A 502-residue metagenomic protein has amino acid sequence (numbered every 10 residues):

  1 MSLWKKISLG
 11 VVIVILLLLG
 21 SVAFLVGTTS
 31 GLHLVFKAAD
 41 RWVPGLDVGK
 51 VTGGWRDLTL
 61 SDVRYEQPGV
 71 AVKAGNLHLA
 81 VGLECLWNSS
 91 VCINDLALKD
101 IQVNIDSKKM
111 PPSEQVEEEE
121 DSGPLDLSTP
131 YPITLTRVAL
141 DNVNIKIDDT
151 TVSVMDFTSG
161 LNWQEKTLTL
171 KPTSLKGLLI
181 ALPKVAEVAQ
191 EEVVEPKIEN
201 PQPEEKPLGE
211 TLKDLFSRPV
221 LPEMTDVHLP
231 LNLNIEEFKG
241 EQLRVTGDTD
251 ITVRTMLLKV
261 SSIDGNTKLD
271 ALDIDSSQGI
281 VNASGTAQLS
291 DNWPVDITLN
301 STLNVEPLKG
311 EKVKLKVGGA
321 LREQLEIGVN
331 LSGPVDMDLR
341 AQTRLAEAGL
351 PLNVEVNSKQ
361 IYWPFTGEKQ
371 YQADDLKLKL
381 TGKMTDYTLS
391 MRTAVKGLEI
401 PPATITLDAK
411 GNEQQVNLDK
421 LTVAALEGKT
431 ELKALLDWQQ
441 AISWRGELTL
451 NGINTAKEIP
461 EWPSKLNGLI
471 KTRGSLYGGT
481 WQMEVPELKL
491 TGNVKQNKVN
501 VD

Functional and structural regions predicted by a protein language model:
M1-V43: N-terminal type II signal-anchor transmembrane helix that functions as the membrane-insertion/stop-transfer segment
R41, E118-E120, L135-A139, E236-E237 (+10 more regions): Flexible, solvent-exposed coil segments and beta strand-coil junctions, predominantly the extracellular/periplasmic
T52-P196, N200-K206, E210-L243, D270-L272 (+2 more regions): Flexible beta-edge/linker motif
P68-V81, K146-N162, E187-V188, S217-P222 (+10 more regions): Amphipathic hydrophobic-ligand
V70, C92-N94, T136, T169 (+12 more regions): Outer-envelope beta-barrel architecture signal
D100, G177-L179, Q242-R244, S276 (+12 more regions): Transmembrane beta-strands of outer-membrane beta-barrel pores
N104-D106, K146, A181-P183, R244-T246 (+9 more regions): Gram-negative outer-membrane beta-barrel proteins
L140-N144, F238-L243, N266-I274, D296-T302 (+5 more regions): Transmembrane beta-strand segments that form the barrel wall of outer-membrane beta-barrel proteins
